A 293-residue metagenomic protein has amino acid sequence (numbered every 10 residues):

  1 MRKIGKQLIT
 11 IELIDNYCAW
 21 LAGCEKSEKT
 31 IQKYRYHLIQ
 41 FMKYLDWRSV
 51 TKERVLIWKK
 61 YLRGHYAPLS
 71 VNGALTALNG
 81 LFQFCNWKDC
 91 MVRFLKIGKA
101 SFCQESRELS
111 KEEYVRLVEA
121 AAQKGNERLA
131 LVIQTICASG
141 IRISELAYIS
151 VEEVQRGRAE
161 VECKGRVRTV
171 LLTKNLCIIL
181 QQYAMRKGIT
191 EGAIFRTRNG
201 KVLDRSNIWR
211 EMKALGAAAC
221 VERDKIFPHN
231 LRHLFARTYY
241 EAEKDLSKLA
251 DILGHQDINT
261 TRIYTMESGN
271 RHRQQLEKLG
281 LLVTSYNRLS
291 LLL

Functional and structural regions predicted by a protein language model:
M1-L293: Conserved catalytic core of the tyrosine transesterase superfamily
